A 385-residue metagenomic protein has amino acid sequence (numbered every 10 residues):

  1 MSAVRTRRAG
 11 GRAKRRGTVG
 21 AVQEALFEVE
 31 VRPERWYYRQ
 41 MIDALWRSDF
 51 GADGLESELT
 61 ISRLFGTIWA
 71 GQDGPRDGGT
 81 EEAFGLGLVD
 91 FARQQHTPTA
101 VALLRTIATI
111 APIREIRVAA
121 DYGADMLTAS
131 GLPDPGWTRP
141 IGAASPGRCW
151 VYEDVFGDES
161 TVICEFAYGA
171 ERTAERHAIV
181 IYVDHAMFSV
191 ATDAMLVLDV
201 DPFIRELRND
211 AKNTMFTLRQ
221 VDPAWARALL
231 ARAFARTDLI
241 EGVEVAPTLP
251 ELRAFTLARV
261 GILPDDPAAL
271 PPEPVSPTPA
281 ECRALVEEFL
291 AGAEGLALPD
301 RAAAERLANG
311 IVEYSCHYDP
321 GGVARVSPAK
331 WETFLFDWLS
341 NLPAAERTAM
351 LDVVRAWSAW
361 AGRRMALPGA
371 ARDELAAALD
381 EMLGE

Functional and structural regions predicted by a protein language model:
M1-E385: Non-catalytic terminal/accessory regions
